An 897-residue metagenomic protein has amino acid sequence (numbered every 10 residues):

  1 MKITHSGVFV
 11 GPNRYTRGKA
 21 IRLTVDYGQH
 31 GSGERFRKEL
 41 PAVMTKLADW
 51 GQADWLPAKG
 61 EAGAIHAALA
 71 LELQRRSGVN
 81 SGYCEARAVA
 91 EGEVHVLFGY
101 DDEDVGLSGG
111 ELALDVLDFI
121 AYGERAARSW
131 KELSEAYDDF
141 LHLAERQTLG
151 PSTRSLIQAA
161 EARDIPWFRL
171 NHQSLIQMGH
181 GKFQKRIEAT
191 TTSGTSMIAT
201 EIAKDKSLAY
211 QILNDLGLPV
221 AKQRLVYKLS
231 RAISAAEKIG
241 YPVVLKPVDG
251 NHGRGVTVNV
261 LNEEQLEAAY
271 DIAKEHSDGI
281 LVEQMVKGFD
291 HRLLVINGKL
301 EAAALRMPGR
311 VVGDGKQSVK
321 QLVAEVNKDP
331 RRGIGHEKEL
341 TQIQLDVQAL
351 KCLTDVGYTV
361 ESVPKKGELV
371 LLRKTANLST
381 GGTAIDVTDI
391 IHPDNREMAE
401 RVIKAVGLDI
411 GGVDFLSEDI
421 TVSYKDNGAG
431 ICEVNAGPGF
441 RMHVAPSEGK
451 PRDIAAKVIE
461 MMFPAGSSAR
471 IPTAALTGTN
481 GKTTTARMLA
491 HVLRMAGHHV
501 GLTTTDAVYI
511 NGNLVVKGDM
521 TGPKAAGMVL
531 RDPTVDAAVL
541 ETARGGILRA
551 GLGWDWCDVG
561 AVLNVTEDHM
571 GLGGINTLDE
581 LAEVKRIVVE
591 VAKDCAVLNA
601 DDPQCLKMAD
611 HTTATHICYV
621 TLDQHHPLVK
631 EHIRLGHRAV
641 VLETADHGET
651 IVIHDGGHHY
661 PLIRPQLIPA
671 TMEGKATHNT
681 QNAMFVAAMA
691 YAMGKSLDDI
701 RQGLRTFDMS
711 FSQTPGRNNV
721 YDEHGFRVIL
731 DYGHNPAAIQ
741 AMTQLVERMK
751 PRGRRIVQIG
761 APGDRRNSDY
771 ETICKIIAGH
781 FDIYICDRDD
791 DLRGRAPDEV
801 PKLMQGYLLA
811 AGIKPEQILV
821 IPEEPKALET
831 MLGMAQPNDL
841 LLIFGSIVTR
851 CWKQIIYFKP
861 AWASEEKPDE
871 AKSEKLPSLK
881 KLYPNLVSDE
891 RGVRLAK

Functional and structural regions predicted by a protein language model:
M1-A162, K299-Q321, Q348-D355, R373-A475: ATP-dependent carboxylate activation and anion-phosphoryl transfer catalytic cores that bind Mg-ATP to form
M1-I3, V8-A58, A62, R487 (+4 more regions): ATP-dependent carboxylate-amine ligase
F98-K238, N251: Conserved N-proximal alpha/beta basic substrate-recognition cap immediately N-terminal to, or forming the N-lobe
A160, D414, T503, E541 (+6 more regions): Residue-level signal for inorganic ion chemistry
K182-V347, P393: Active-site nucleotide/adenylate-binding loops and adjacent lid/helix of ATP-dependent enzymes
A465-V508: Walker A (P-loop) phosphate-binding motif
L514-H632, L667-T671, P736: Flexible active-site lid/hinge loop adjacent to a nucleotide/diphosphate and Mg2+-phosphate binding pocket
I575-A582, A614-Q740: Adenine nucleotide phosphate-binding catalytic loops in nucleotide-utilizing enzymes
